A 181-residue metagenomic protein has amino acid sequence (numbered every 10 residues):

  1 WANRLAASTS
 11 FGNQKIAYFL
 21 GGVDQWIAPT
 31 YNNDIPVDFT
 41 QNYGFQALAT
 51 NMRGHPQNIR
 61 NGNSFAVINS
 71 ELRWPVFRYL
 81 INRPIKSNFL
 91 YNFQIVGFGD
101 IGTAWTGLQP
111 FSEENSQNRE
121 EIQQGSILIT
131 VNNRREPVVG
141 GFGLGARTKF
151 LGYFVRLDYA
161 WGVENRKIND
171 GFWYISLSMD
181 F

Functional and structural regions predicted by a protein language model:
W1-N92, W105-G107, R119-L128: C-terminal outer-membrane beta-barrel translocator/porin domains of Gram-negative envelope proteins and their
W1-T9, L72, I95-T103, F142-L144 (+3 more regions): Transmembrane beta-barrel strands of outer-membrane/channel proteins
R53-Q57, F154-V163: Transmembrane beta-strand segments that form the barrel wall of outer-membrane beta-barrel proteins
R60-S64, E136, G162-W173: Solvent-exposed loop/turn segments connecting transmembrane beta-strands in outer-membrane beta-barrel proteins
F65-V67, V139-G143, G152, F172: Transmembrane beta-barrel architecture of outer-membrane proteins
F77-L80, T148-L157: Repeated loop/turn-to-beta-strand initiation elements of outer-membrane beta-barrel proteins
Q94-F142: Outer-membrane beta-barrel transmembrane domain signature
T148-F150, D170-F181: Outer-membrane beta-barrel "beta-signal"
